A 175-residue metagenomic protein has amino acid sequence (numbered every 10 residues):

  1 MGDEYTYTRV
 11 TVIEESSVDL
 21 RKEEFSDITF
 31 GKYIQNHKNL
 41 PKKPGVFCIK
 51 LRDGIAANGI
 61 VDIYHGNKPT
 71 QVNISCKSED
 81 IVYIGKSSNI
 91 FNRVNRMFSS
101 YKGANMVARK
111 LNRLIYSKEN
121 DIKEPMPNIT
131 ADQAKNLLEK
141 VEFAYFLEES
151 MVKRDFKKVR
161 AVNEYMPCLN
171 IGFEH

Functional and structural regions predicted by a protein language model:
M1-S99, R109-R113, I122-D132, E142-P167 (+1 more regions): GIY-YIG nuclease catalytic motif and its immediate N-terminal context
K102-A104: A short alpha->loop->secondary-structure connector
K118-E119: Extended, Lys/Arg-enriched charged tracts that mediate electrostatic binding to polyanionic substrates
K135-L138: Surface-exposed loop/turn positions within long extracellular repeat scaffolds, especially the passenger domains
